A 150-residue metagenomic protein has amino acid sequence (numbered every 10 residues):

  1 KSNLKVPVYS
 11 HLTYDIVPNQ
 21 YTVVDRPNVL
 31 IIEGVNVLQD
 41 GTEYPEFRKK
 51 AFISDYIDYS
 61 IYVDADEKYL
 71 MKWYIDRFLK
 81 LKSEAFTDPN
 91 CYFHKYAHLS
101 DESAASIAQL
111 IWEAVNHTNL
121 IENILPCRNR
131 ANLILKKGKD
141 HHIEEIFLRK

Functional and structural regions predicted by a protein language model:
K1, A65, K72, L133-K136: Short N-terminal signal/transit or membrane-insertion segments and the immediately adjacent low-complexity/disordered
K1-L30, D40, Y92-A114: ATP-dependent small-molecule kinase phosphotransfer cores that center on conserved nucleotide phosphate-binding segments
D15, P45-F47, H98, N119-L120: Residue-level detector of functional hotspots within protein domains
I16-F86: ATP-dependent NMP and nucleoside kinases share a basic, alpha-helical "lid"
D25-R26, L79-S83, Y96-K150: NTP-dependent small-molecule kinase module
D88-N90: Short, charged/polar low-complexity linear motifs in solvent-exposed/disordered segments
